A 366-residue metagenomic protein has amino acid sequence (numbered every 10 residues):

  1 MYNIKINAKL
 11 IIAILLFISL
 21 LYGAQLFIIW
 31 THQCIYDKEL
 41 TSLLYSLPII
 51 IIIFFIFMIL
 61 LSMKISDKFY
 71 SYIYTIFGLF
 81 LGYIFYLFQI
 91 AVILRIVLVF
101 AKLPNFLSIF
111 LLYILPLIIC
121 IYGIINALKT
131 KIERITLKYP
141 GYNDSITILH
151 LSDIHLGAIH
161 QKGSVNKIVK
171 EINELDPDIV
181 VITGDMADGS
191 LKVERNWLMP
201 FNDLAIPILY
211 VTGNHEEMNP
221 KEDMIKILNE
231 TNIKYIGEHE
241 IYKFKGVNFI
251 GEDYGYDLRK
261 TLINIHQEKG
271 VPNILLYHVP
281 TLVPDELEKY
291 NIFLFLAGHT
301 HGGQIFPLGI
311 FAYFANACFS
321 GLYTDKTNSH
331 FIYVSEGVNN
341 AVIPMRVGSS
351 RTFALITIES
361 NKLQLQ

Functional and structural regions predicted by a protein language model:
M1-T130: Non-catalytic terminal accessory segments
Y70-I76, V99-L115, I121-S152, G157-L175 (+1 more regions): N-terminal signal-anchor transmembrane helix
K138-Q366: Soluble catalytic domains of enzymes that build or remodel membrane lipids, polysaccharides, and related
